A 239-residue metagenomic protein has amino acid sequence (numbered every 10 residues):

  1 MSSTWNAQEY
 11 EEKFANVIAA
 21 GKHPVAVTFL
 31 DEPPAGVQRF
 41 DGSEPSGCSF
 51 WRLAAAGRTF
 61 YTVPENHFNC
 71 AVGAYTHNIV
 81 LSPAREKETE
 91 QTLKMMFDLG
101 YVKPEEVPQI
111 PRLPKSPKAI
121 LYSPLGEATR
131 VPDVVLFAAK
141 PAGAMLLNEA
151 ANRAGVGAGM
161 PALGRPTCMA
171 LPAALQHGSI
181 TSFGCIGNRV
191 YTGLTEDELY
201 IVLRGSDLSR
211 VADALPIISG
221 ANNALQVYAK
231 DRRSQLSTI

Functional and structural regions predicted by a protein language model:
W5-I239: Acidic, serine/proline-rich low-complexity intrinsically disordered regions
